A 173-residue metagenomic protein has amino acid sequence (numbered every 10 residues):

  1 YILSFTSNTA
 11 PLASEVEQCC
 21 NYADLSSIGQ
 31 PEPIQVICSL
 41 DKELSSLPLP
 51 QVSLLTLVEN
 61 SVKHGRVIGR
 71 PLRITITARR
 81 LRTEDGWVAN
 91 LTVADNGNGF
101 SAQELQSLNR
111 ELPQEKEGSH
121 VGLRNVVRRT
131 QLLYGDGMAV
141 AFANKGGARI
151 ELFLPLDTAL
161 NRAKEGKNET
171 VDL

Functional and structural regions predicted by a protein language model:
Y1-F142, A148-E151: Two-component histidine phosphotransfer core
F142-L173: C-terminal end segment of the histidine kinase catalytic
